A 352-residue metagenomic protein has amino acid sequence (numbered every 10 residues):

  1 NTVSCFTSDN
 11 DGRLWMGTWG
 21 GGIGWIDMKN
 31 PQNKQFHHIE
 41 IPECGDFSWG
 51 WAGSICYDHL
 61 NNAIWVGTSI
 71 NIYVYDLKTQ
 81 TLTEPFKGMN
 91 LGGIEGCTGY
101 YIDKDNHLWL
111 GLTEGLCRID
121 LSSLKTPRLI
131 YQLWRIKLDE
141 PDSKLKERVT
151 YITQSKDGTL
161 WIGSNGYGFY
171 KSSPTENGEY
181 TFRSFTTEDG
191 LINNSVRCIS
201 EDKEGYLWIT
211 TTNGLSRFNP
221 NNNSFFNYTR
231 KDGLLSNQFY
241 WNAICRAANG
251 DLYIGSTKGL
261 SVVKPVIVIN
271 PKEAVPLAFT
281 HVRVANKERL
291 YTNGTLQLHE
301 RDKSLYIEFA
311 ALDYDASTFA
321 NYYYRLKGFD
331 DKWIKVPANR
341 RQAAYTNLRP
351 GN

Functional and structural regions predicted by a protein language model:
N1-N352: Carboxylate-rich, polar loop motifs that coordinate divalent cations or form catalytic acidic clusters
